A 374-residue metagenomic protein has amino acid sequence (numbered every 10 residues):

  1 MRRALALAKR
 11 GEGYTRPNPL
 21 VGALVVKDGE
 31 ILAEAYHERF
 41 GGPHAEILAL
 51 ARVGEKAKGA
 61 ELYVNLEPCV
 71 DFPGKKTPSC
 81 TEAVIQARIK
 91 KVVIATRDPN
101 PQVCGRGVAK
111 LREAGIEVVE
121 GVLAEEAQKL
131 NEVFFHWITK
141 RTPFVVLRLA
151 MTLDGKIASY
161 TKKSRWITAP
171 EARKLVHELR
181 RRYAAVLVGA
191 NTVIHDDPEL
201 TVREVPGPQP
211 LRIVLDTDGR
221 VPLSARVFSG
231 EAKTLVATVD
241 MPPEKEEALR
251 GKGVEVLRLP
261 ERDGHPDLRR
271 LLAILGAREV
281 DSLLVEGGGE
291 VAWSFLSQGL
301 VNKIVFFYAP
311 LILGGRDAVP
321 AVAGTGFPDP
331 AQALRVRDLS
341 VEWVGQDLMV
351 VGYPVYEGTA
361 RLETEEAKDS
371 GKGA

Functional and structural regions predicted by a protein language model:
M1-N18, E34, F144-A374: Enzymes that bind and transform nitrogen-containing heteroaromatic metabolites
Y14-G29: N-terminal glycine-rich anion-binding loops that anchor highly charged ligand groups
Y14-T15, G42, V108, V122-A150: Proteins enriched for Cys/Gly/acidic motifs involved in redox and nucleic-acid/cofactor modification
L24, A45-V53, R141-F144, R148-A150 (+1 more regions): Short, compositionally biased "basic patch" segments
V25-E126, L211, L235, V239-P242 (+1 more regions): Zn2+-dependent cytidine deaminase-like catalytic core
K27, K140, Y353-V355: Active-site beta-strand termini and strand-to-loop segments that position acidic
P101-Q102, Q128, A292, G314: Generic structural signal for helix capping and beta-alpha/helix-loop junctions
E120-Q128, L348, L362-E363: Surface-exposed amphipathic alpha-helical tracts and adjacent flexible/coil segments at the periphery of soluble enzymes
